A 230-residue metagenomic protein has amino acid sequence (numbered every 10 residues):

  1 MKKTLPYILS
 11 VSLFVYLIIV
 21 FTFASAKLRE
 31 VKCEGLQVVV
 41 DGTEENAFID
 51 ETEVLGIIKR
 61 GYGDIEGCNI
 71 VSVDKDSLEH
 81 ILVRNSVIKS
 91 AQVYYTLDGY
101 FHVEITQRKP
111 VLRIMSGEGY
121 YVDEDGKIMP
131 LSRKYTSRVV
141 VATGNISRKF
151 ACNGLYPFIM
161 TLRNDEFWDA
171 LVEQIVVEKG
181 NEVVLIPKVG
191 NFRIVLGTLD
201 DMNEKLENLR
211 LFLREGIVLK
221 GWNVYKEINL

Functional and structural regions predicted by a protein language model:
M1-T4: Positively charged n-region of N-terminal signal peptides that target proteins for export
P6-F23: Hydrophobic membrane-insertion alpha-helices, especially the h-region of bacterial N-terminal signal peptides
K27-K134: Terminal hydrophobic membrane-targeting helix
C33-G35, V73, S86, T96-Y100 (+7 more regions): Extracytoplasmic
T43-R84, R133-M160, G197, N203 (+2 more regions): Periplasmic/extracytosolic POTRA-like scaffold domains at the N-termini of outer-membrane and outer-envelope
G63, E104-K179, I186, I194: Extracytoplasmic segments of membrane-associated envelope/inner-membrane machinery
G190-T198: A short interface-forming secondary-structure element
N229-L230: Short, exposed beta-strand-loop hairpins at the edges of beta-sheets in extracellular/periplasmic proteins
